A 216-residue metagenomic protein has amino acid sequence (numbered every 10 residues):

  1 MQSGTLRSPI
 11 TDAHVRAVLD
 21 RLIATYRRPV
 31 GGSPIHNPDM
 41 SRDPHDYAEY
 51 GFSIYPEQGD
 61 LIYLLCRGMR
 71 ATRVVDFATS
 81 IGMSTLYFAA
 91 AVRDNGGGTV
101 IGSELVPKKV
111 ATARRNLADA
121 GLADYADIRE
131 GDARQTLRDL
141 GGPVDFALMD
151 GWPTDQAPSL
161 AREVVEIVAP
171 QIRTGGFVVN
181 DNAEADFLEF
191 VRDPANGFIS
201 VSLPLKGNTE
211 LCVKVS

Functional and structural regions predicted by a protein language model:
M1-F146, T154-V179, A183-S216: A short alpha-helical cap/connector motif
D150: Active-site residues of response regulator receiver
